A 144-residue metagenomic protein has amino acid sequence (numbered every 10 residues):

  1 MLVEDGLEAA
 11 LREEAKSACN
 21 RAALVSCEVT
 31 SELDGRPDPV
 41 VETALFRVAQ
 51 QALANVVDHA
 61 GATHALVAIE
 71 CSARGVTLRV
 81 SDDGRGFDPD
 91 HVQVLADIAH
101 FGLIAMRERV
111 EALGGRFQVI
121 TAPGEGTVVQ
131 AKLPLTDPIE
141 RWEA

Functional and structural regions predicted by a protein language model:
M1-A144: Coiled-coil dimerization/phosphotransfer module
